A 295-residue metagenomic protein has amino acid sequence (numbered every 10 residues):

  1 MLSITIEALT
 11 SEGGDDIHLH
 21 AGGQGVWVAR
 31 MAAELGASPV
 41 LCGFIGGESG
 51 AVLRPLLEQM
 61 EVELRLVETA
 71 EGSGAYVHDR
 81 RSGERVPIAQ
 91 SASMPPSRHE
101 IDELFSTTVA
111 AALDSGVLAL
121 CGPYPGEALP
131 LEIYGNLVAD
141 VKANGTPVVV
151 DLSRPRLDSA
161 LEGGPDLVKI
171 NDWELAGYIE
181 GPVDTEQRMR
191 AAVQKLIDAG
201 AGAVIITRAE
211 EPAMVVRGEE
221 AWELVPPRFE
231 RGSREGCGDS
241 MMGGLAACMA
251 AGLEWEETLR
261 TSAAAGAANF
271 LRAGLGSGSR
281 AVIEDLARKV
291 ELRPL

Functional and structural regions predicted by a protein language model:
M1-E12: Positively charged, low-complexity intrinsically disordered leader regions
G13-G74, L286-K289: Substrate-binding N-lobe of the ribokinase-like
R30, A75-D79, P212-V216: Short beta-strand scaffold segments in enzyme catalytic cores
D79-V117: Conserved phosphate-binding/catalytic loop of the ribokinase/pfkB sugar-kinase fold
I88-A89, S115-P123, D151, K169-D172: Short beta-strands and strand-loop turn motifs
M94-P96, Y124-A128, R156-S159, G177 (+2 more regions): Short, small-residue-enriched loops and turns at beta-alpha junctions that line or gate enzyme active sites
E132-E219: Conserved phosphate/ATP/ADP-binding segment of small-molecule kinases
D158, E186-L295: Conserved phosphate-binding/catalytic region of the ribokinase-like
